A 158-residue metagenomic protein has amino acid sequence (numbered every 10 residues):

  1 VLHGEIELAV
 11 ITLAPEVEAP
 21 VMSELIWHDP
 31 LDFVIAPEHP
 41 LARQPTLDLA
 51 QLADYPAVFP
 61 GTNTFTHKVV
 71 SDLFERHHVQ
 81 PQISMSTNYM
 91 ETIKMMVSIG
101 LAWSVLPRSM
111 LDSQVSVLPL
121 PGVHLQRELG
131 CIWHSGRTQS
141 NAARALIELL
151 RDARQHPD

Functional and structural regions predicted by a protein language model:
V1-L31, I35, I93, V97-L101 (+1 more regions): Short beta-strand-centered segments that line the small-molecule binding cleft or hinge of alpha/beta clamshell
G4-E5, L25, Q51, P56 (+3 more regions): Conserved functional loop/turn residues at catalytic and ligand-binding sites
T12, F59-P60, Q80-N88: Short beta-strand-to-loop elements that line the ligand-binding cleft of bilobed periplasmic-binding protein-like
L13-P15, P37, P107-M110, L129 (+1 more regions): Short secondary-structure boundary segments
P20-L31, I35-A57, N141-A143: Flexible hinge/capping segments at coil-to-helix
I35-A36, R43, F59-G61, I83 (+1 more regions): Thr-Gly-centered strand-to-loop micro-motif
H67-Q80: Ligand-binding cleft/hinge of the Venus flytrap
P119-D158: A late-sequence structural motif
